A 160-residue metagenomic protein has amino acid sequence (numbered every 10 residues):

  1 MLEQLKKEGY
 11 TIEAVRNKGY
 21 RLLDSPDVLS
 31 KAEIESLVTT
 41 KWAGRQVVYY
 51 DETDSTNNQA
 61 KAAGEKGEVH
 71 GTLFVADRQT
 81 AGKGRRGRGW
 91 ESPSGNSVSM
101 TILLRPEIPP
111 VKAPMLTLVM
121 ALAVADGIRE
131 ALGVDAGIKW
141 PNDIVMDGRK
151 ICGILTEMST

Functional and structural regions predicted by a protein language model:
M1-E130, K150-C152, M158-S159: N-terminal lobe of the biotin/lipoate ligase/transferase fold
K112, A136-G137: Short, surface-exposed helix-loop/turn micro-motifs enriched in polar/charged residues
I138-M146, L155: Glycine- and Gly-Pro-enriched alpha-helical subdomains that act as flexible, kink-prone "lid/hinge" or packing modules
